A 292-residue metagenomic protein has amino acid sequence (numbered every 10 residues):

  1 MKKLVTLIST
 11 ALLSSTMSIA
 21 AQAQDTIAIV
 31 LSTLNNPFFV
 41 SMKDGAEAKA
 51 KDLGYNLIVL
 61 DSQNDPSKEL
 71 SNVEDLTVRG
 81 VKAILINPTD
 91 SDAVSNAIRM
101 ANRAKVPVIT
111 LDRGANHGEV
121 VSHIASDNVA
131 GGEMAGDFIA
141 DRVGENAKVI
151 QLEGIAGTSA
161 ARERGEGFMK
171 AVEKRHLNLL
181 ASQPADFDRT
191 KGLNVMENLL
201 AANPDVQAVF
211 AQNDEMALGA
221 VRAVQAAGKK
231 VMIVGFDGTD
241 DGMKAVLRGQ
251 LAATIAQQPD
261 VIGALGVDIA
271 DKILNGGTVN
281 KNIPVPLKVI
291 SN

Functional and structural regions predicted by a protein language model:
M1-A23: Gram-negative bacterial Sec-dependent N-terminal signal peptides
K3-L4, A21-N292: A residue-level marker of the well-folded mature domains of exported/periplasmic proteins
